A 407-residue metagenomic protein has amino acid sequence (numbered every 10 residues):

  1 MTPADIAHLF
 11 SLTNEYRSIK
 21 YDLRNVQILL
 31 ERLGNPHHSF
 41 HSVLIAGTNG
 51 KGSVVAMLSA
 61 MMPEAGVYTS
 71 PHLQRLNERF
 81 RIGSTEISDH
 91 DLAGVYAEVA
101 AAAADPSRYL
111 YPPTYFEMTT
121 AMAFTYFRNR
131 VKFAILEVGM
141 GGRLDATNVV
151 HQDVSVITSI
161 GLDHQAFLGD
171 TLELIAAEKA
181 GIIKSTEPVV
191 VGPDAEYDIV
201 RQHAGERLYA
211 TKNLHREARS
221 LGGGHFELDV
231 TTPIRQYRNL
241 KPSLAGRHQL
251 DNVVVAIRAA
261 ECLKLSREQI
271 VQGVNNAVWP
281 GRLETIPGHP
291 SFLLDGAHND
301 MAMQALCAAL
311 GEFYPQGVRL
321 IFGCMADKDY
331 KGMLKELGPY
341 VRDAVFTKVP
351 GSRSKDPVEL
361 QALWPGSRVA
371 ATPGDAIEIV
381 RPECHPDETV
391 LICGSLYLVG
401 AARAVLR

Functional and structural regions predicted by a protein language model:
M1-N49, S53-E64, L73-Q74, H90 (+3 more regions): N-terminal leader/targeting and accessory segments in enzymes
I19-L23, Q27-H38, P63-V150, A166-L168: ATP-dependent carboxylate-amine ligase catalytic core
L58, R143-D153, R403-L406: Short Gly/Thr/Asp-enriched flexible loops that form oxyanion-binding sites at enzyme active sites
V67-P71, V190-P193, A204-G222, P242-G246 (+6 more regions): Beta-strand->loop->alpha-helix junctions that form or flank phosphate-binding loops in nucleotide-handling enzymes
P106-L110, M118, A134-E137, Q152-L240 (+1 more regions): Acidic, Mg2+-coordinating active-site environments of NTP-dependent enzymes
F133-V138, D145-V156, I160-H164, L174 (+2 more regions): Nucleotide phosphate-binding/pyrophosphate-handling subdomain across enzymes that bind or process nucleotide phosphates
V190, D194-G205, S291-L293, D300 (+1 more regions): C-terminal helical cap/extension that packs against the catalytic core of soluble nucleotide-cofactor enzymes
S395: Active-site-proximal loop/hinge segments that shape catalytic or ion-binding/gating pockets
